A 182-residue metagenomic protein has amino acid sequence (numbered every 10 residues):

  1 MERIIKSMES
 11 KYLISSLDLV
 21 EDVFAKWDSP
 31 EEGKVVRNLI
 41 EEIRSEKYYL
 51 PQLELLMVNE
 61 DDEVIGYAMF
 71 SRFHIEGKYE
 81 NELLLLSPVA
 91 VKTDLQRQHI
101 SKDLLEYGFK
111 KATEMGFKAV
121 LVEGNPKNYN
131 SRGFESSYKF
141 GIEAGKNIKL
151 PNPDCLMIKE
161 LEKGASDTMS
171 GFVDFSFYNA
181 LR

Functional and structural regions predicted by a protein language model:
E2-S16: A short beta-loop-alpha structural element at the N-terminal edge of CoA-dependent acyl/N-acetyltransferase catalytic
L17-V20, F24-E60, I65-M69, H74: Active-site rim helix/loop that mediates acceptor-substrate recognition in acyltransferases
N59-D62, D94, E160-A165: Short loop segments at secondary-structure junctions
E63, K92-D103, M115, S131: Conserved glycine-rich acetyl-CoA-binding loop
F73-L86, Q96: A conserved beta-turn-beta hairpin within the catalytic core of GNAT-like acetyltransferases that forms part
L86, V91, R97-K110, L121-V122: Conserved acetyl-CoA-binding loop-helix of GNAT-fold acetyltransferases
E114-K118, G124-P151: Conserved active-site alpha-helix within GNAT-family acetyltransferase domains
E143-R182: C-terminal "cap" of GNAT-fold acetyltransferases
